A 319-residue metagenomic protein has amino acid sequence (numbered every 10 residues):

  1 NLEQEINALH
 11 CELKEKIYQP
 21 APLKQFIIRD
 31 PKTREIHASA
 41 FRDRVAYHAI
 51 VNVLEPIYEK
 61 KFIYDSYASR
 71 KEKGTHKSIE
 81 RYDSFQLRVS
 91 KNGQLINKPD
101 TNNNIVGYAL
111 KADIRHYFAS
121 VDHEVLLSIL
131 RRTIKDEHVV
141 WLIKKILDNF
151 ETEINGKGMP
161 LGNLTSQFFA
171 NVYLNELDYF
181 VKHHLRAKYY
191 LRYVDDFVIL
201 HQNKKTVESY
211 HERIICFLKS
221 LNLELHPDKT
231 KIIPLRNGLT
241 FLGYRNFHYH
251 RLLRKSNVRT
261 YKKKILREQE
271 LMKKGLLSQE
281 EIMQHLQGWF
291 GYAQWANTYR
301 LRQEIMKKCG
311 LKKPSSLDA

Functional and structural regions predicted by a protein language model:
N1-N7, D318-A319: Non-catalytic, polymerase-adjacent accessory regions of viral genome-replication enzymes
E5-A8, E12-K16, P20, D65 (+4 more regions): Conserved polymerase palm-domain catalytic core
L13, I17, D30-K32, R42 (+5 more regions): Generic hydrophobic/packing signal
P20-V45, K61-G74, N149-N171: Short, conserved non-catalytic motifs in the polymerase core
I27-R29, E59-F62, Y108, T152-E153 (+3 more regions): Short acidic (Asp/Glu) and glycine-rich catalytic loops that position anionic groups and cofactors
S39, H48, E208-S209, L225-A319: Right-hand nucleic-acid polymerase module
Y47, V51, E55, E72 (+2 more regions): Well-ordered mid-protein domain cores that form the structural environment of catalytic cofactors
L54-K61, N297-R300: Short helix-capping/linker segments at secondary-structure and domain boundaries
